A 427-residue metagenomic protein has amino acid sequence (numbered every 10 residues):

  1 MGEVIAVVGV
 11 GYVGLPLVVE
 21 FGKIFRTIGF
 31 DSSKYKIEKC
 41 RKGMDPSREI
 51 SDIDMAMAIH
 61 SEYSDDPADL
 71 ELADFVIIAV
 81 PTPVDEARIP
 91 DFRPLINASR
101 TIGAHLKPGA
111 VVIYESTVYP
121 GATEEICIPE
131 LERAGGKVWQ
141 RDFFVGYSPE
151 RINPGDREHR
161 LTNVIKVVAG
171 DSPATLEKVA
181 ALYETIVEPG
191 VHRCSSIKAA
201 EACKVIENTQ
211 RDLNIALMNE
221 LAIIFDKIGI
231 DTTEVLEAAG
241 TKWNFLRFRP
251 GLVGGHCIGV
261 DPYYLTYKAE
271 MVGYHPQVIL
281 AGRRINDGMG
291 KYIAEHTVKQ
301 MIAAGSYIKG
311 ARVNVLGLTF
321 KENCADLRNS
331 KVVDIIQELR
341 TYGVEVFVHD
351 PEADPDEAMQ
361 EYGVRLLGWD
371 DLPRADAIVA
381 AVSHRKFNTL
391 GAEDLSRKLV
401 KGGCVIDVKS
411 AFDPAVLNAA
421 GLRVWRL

Functional and structural regions predicted by a protein language model:
M1-L427: Structural/interface elements that position substrates and couple domains in central-metabolism enzymes
